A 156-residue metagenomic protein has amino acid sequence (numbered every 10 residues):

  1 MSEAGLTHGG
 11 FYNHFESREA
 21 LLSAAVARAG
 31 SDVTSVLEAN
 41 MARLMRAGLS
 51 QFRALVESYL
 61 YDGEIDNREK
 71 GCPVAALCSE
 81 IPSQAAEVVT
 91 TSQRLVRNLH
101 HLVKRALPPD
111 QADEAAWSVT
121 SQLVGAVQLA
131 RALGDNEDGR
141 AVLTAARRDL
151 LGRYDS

Functional and structural regions predicted by a protein language model:
M1-A24: Helix-turn-helix
A24, E38-K70, A116-V119: Hydrophobic alpha-helical connector segments
A25, Y59, G63, C78-P82 (+1 more regions): Generic structural signal for hydrophobic core residues of well-folded globular domains
A27-V33: Short, basic, alpha-helical segments at the C-terminal edge of helix-turn-helix-like DNA-binding modules
E38-M41, C78-S79, K104, V127: Amphipathic alpha-helical segments within well-ordered protein domains
Q51-A54, I65-A86, T90: Amphipathic alpha-helical segments used for helix-helix packing
A85-V96, A106-D155: Hydrophobic/aromatic-rich alpha-helical bundle segments in the mid-to-C-terminal region
L99-V103: A conserved long alpha-helix in the C-terminal portion of kinase-like catalytic domains
